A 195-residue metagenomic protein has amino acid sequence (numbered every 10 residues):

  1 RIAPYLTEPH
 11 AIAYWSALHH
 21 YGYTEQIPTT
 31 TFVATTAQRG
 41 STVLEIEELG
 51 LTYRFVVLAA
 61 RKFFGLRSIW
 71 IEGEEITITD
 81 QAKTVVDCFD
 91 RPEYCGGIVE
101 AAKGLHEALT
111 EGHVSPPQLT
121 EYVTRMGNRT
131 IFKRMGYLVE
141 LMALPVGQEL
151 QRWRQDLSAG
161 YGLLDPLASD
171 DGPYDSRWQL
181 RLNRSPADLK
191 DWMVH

Functional and structural regions predicted by a protein language model:
R1-A60, L180: Short gly/ser-rich loop at a beta-strand->alpha-helix junction or flexible surface loop bordering the NTP-binding
L66-H195: Hydrophobic alpha-helical interaction segments
